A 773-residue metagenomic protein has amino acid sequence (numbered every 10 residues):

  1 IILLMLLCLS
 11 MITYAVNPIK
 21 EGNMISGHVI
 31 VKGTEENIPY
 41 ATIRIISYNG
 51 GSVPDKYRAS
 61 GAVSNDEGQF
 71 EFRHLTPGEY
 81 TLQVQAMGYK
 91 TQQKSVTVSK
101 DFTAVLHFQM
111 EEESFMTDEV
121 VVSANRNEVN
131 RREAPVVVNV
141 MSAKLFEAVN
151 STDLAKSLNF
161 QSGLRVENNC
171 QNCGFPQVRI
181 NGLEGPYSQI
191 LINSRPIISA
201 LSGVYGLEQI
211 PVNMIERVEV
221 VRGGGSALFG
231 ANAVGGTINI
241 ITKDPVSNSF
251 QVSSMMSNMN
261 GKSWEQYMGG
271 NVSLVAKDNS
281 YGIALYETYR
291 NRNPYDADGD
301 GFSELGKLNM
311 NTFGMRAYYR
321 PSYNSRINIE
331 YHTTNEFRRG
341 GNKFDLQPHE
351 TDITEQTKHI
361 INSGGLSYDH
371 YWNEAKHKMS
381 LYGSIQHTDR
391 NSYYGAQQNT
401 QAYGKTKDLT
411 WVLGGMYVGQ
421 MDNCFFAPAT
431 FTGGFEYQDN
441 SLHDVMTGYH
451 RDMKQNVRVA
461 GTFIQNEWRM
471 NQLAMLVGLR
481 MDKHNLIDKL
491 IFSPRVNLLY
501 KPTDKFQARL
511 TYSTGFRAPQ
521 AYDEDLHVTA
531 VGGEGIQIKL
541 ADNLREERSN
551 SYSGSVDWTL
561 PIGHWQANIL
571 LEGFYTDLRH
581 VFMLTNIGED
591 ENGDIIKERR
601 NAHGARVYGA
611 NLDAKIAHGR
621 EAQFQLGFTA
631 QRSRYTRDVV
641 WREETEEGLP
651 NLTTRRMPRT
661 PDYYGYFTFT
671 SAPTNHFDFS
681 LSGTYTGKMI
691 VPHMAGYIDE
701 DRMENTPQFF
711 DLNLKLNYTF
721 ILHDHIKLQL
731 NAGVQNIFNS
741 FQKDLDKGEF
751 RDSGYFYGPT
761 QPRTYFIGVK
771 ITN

Functional and structural regions predicted by a protein language model:
I30-G33, A41-G51, Q85-Y89, S99 (+2 more regions): Short, acidic, small-residue-rich periplasmic hinge/interaction motif at the N-terminus of Gram-negative outer-membrane
R73, Q177-R179, R195-R222, K243 (+1 more regions): Short acidic/polar hinge/loop motifs at secondary-structure boundaries that mediate gating or recognition
V138, A155-P196, E216: Extracytoplasmic beta-strand/coil segments of soluble accessory domains associated with Gram-negative outer-membrane
S199-L201, M214-E216, A227-N239, K243-G299 (+2 more regions): Outer-membrane beta-barrel translocator/receptor signature
G270, S380-Y394, R509, N543-R600 (+2 more regions): Membrane-embedded beta-barrel scaffold of Gram-negative outer-membrane proteins
R292-T312, Y318-M379, I385-L409: Flexible loop and strand-edge segments within Gram-negative outer membrane beta-barrel domains
R469-Q472, F574-D577, D594, E598-M694 (+1 more regions): Gram-negative outer-membrane beta-barrel transporters
R579, Y685-M694, Y718-N773: C-terminal beta-signal and adjacent terminal beta-strands/loops of Gram-negative outer-membrane beta-barrel proteins
